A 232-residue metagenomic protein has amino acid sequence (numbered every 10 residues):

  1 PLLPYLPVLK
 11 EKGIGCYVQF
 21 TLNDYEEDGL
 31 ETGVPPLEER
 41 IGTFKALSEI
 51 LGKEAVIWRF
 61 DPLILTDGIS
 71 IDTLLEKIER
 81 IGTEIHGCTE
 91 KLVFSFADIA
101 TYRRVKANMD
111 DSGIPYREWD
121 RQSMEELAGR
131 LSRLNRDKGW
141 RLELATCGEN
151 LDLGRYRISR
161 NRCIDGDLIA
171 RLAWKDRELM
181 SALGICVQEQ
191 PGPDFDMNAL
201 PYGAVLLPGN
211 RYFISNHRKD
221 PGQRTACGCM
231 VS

Functional and structural regions predicted by a protein language model:
P1-R130, L134: Conserved AdoMet/S-adenosylmethionine-binding subsite of the radical SAM
R121-S232: C-terminal accessory extensions appended to soluble enzyme cores
